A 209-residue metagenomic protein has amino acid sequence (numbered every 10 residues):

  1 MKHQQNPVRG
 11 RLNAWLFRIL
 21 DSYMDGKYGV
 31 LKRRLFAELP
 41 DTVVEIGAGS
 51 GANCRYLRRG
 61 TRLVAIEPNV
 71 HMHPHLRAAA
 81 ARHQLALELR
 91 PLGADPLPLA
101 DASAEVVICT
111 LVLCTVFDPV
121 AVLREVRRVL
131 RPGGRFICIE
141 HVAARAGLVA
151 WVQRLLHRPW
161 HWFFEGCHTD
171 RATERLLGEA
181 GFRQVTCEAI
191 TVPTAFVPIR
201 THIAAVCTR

Functional and structural regions predicted by a protein language model:
M1-W15, G29: N-terminal, positively charged/glycine-rich alpha-helical extensions of SAM-dependent methyltransferases
Q4, F17-D25, I139-I199: C-terminal alpha-helical "lid/dimerization" subdomain adjacent to the S-adenosyl-L-methionine
I19-T42, A52-Y56: Conserved alpha-helix/loop element of class I SAM-dependent methyltransferases that forms part of the SAM/SAH-binding
V44, G49-P96: Class I SAM-dependent methyltransferase SAM/SAH-binding core
D95-V107: A short acidic, Gly/Pro-enriched loop at the edge of an enzyme's catalytic core that lines a small-molecule cofactor
E105-D118: A short SAM/SAH-binding and catalytic strip from SAM-dependent methyltransferases
V120-P132: A short glycine-rich, Lys/Arg-flanked "PGG" loop and its adjoining helix->strand segment in the class I
H202-R209: C-terminal lobe and adjacent flexible extensions of AdoMet/dcAdoMet transferase-like proteins
